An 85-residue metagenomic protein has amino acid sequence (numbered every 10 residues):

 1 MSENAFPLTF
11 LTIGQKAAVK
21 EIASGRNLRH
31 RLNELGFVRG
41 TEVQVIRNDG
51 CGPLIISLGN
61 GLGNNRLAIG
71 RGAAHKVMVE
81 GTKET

Functional and structural regions predicted by a protein language model:
M1-S2, T85: Helix-rich terminal scaffold detector
N4, N27-R31, T41: Short alpha-helix capping/helix-loop boundary micro-motifs
F10, E21, Q44-R47, G81: A residue-level detector for short acidic-glycine micro-motifs
A23-G25, T41, R47-G52: Short, charged beta-turn/beta-strand-edge "cap" motif at the junction between a beta-strand and an adjacent loop
P53-T85: C-terminal structural segments of small proteins and small subunits
